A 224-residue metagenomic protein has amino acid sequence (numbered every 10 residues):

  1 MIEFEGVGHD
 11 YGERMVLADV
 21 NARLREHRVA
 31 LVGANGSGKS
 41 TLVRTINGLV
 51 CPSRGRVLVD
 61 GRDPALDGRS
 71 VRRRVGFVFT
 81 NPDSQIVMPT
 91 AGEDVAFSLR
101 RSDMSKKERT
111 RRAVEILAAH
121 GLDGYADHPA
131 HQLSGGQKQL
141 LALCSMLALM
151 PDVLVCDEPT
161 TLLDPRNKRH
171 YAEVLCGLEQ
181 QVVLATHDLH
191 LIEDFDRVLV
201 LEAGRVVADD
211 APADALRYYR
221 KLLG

Functional and structural regions predicted by a protein language model:
V32-A34: The feature captures the beta-strand-to-loop junction immediately N-terminal to the Walker
N47: Helix-to-loop junction immediately C-terminal to a conserved catalytic motif
G55-L66, V71: Conserved ABC transporter NBD signature motif
K107-Y125: Conserved ABC ATPase "signature" region
P129-L133, Q137: Conserved ABC ATPase signature
L154-D157: Catalytic Walker B motif of ABC-type/P-loop ATPase nucleotide-binding domains
R205-G224: Conserved beta-strand-loop-alpha-helix hinge in the C-terminal portion of ABC ATPase nucleotide-binding domains
